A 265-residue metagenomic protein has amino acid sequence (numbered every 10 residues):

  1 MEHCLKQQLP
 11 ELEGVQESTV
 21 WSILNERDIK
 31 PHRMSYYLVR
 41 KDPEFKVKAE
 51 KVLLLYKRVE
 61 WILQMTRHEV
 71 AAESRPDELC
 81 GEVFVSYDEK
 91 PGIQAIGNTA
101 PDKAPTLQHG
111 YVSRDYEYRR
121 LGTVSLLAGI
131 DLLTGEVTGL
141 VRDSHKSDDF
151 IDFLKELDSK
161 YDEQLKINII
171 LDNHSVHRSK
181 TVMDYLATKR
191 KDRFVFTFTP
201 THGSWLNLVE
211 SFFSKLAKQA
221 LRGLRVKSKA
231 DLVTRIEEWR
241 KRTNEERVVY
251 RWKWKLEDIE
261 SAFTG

Functional and structural regions predicted by a protein language model:
H3-R120, F263: Charge-mixed, compositionally biased segments that are often intrinsically disordered regulatory tracts
R27-K30, K90-I93, L132-T134, H174-V176 (+2 more regions): Short, solvent-exposed loop/turn segments at secondary-structure junctions
P105-L165: Electropositive, glycine- and tryptophan-enriched low-complexity nucleic-acid-binding patches
S113-Y118, T188-L208, L224-V226: RNase H-like polynucleotidyl transferase catalytic core
L165-H177: Acidic/histidine-rich, metal-coordinating catalytic segments
D172-N173, F196-K218, A230: RNase H-like two-metal-ion nuclease catalytic core shared by retroviral integrases and related mobile-element nucleases
E210-G265: C-terminal anion-handling pockets and recognition modules
